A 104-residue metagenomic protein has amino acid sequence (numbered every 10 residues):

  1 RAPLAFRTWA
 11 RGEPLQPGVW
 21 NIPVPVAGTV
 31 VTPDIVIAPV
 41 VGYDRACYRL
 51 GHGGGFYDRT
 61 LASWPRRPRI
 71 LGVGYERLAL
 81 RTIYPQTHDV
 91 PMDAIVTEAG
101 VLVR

Functional and structural regions predicted by a protein language model:
R1-T29, I70, G74-P85: Extended, well-folded interaction surfaces typified by the phenylalanyl-tRNA synthetase beta subunit core
Q16-G28, A46-Y57, D93-A94: A short, terminal or domain-edge coil/loop segment
V30-V31, D89: A short, aliphatic-rich alpha-helical micro-motif
T32-G72: Active-site beta-strand/loop microenvironment that shapes enzyme catalytic pockets
V40-V41, G74-R77, A99: Short secondary-structure boundary segments
R81-R104: Conserved histidine-centered catalytic loops in small-molecule metabolism enzymes
